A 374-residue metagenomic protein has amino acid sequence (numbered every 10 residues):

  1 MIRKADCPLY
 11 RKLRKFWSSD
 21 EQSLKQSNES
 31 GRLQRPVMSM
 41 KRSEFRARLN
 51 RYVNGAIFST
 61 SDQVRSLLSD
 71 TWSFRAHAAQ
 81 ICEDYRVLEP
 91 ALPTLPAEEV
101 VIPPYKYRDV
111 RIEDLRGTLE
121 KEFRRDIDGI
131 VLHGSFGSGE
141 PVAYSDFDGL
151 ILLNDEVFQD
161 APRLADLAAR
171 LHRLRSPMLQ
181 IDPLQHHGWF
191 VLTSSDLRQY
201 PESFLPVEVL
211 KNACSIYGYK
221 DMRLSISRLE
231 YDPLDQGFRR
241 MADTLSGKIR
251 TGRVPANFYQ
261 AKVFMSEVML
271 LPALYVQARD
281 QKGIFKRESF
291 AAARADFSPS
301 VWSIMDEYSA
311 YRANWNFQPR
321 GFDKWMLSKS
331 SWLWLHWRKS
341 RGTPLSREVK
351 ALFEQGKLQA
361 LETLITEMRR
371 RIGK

Functional and structural regions predicted by a protein language model:
R3-G129, K374: Helical scaffold of the NTase/Pol beta-like nucleotidyltransferase catalytic core
C7, H77-E113, D160-M265, L270-L271 (+3 more regions): Conserved NTP/Mg2+-binding pocket subregion across the NTase superfamily
L119-E120, H133-P141, S176-L179: Catalytic micro-motifs at enzyme active sites that drive phosphoryl/nucleotidyl and oxygen chemistry
R125, V142-Y144, K262: A generic fold-level signal
V131-G134, S138-A168, W189-V191: Catalytic metal-binding acidic patch
V268-G283: Extended, well-ordered alpha-helical segments in internal regulatory regions
K282-K374: Long, charged low-complexity segments
